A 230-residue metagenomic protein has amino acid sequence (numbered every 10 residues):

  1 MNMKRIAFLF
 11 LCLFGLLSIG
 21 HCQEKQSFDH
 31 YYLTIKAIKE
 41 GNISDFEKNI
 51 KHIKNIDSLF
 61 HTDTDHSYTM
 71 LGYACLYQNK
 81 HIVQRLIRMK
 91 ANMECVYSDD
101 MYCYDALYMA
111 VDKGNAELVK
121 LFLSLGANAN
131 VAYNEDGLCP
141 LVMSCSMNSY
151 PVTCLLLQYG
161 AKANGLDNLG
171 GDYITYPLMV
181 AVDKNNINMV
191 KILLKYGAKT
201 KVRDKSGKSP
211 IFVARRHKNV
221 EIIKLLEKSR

Functional and structural regions predicted by a protein language model:
L9-L16: Bacterial N-terminal signal peptides
C22-K51, S58: N-terminal leader/linker segments that initiate helical-solenoid repeat arrays
C22-T34, Y159, Y196, K205 (+1 more regions): Ankyrin-repeat-protein effector appendages
S27-K36, L59-G72, V96-L107, A132-L141 (+2 more regions): Ankyrin-repeat boundary/"N-cap" motif
D45, H81-I82, E117-L118, P151-V152 (+2 more regions): Conserved ankyrin/ankyrin-like repeat signature
I50-D57, Q84-M93, K120-N128, C154-A163 (+2 more regions): Ankyrin repeat domain, specifically the short helix-to-loop turn at the C-terminus of the second helix of each repeat
